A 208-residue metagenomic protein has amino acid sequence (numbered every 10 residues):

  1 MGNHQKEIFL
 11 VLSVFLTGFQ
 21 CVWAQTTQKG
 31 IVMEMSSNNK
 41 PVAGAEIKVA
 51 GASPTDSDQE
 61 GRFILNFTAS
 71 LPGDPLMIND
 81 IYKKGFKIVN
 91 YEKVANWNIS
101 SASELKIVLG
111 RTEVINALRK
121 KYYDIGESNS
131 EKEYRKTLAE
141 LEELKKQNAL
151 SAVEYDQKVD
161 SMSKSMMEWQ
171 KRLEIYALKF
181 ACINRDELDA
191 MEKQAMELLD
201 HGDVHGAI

Functional and structural regions predicted by a protein language model:
M1-F9: Bacterial N-terminal signal peptides that target proteins for export
G18-T27: Beta-strand-rich domain onsets/edges
Q28, S36-G51: Short, ordered, surface-exposed loop/turn motifs in non-cytosolic proteins
Q28-M35, G61-F63: A short, amphipathic beta-strand motif
A52-L65: Short, acidic Ser/Thr/Gly-rich low-complexity loop/linker segments typical of extracellular and cell-surface proteins
P72-N96: A short, solvent-exposed loop/turn motif at the edges and junctions of modular extracellular/periplasmic domains
K93-I125: Extracellular beta-sheet/turn segments enriched in Thr/Pro/Gly and aliphatic residues
Y134-I208: Charged/polar helix/coil "stalk" or linker segments at domain boundaries
